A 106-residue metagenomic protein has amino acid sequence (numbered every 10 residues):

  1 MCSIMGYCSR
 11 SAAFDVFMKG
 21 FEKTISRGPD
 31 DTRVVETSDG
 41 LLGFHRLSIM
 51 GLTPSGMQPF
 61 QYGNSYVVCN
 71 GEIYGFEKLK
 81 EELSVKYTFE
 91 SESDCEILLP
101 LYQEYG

Functional and structural regions predicted by a protein language model:
M1-G106: N-terminus-centric sequence/structural signature that marks the extreme N-terminus and adjacent "lid/interface" module
